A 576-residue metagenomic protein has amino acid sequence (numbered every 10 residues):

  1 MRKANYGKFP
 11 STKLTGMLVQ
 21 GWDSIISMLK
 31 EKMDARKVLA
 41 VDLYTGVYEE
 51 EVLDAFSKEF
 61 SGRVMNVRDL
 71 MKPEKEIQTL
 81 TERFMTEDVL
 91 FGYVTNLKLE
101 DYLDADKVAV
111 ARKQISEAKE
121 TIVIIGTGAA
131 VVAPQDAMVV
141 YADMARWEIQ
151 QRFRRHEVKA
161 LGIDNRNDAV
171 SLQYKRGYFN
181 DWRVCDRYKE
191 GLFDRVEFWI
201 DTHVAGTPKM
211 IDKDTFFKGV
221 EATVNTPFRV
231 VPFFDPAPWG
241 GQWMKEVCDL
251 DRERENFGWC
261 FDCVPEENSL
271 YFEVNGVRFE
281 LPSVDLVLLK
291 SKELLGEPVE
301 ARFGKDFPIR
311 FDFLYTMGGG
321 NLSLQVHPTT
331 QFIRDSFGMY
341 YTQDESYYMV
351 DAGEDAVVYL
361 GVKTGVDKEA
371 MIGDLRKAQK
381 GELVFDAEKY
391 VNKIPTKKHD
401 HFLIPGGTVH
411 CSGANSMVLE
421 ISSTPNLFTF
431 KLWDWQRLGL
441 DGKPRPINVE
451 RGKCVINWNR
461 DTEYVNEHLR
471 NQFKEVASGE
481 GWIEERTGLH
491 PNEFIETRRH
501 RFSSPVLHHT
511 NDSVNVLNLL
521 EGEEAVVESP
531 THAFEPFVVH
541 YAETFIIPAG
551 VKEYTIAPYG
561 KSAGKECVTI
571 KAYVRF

Functional and structural regions predicted by a protein language model:
M1-D34, E50-F60, R155-V158, Y178-Q242: NTP-dependent small-molecule kinase module
R2-Q20, G62-T121: ATP-dependent small-molecule kinase phosphotransfer cores that center on conserved nucleotide phosphate-binding segments
S24, F193-E369, D434-E475, I483 (+2 more regions): Transition-metal
E59, A109-G162: ATP-dependent NMP and nucleoside kinases share a basic, alpha-helical "lid"
K72-L103, D136-R183: A glycine- and Lys/Arg-enriched "phosphate-lid" helix/loop adjacent to the NTP-binding pocket of small-molecule kinases
D306-P308, T316-N321, T329, A352-D355 (+4 more regions): Ligand-binding loop in jelly-roll beta-barrel domains
E382-W435: Loop-centered beta-sheet repeat module
Y390-L403, E528-V551, T555: Short acidic-glycine-tyrosine-enriched beta hairpin
